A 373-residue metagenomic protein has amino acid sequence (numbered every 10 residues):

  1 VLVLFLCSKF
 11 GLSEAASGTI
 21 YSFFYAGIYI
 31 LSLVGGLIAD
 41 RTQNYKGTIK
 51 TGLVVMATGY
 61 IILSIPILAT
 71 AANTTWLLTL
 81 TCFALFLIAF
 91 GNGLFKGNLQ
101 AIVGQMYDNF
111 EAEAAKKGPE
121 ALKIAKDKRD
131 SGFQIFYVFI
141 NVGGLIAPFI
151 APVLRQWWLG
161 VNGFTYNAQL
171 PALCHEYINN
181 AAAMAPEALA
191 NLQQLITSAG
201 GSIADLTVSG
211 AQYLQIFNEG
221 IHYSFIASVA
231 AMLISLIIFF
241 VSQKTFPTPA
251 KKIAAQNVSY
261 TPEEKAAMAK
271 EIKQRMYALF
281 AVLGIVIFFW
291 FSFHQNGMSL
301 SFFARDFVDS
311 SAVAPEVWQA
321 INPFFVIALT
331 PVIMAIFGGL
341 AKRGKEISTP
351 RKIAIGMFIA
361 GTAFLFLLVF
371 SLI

Functional and structural regions predicted by a protein language model:
G11-A26, K128-Q134, G220, L300 (+2 more regions): Loop-to-transmembrane helix entry
T19-R41, A57, K96, L145-A147 (+1 more regions): Central cavity-lining transmembrane alpha-helices of secondary-active solute carriers, predominantly the Major
I28-I30, I234-V241, A314-R343, I355-L367: Transmembrane alpha-helices of Major Facilitator/SLC transporters
L33-V34, S64-I65, V142-W157, L365-V369: A gly/Pro-rich, aromatic-decorated transmembrane alpha-helix motif that marks the paired, flexible gating helices
R41-M56, G339-F358: Cytoplasmic membrane-interface "Motif A"-like loop-to-helix N-cap segments of 12-TM Major Facilitator Superfamily
V54-W76, I355-I373: C-terminal ends and interior cores of transmembrane alpha-helices in multi-pass membrane transporters/permeases
L94-E120: Intracellular juxtamembrane helix-capping segments at the cytosolic ends of symmetry-related transmembrane helices
D108-E113, E120-D130, F139, A151-A312 (+2 more regions): Intracellular loop-helix junctions on the cytosolic face of multi-pass helical membrane proteins
